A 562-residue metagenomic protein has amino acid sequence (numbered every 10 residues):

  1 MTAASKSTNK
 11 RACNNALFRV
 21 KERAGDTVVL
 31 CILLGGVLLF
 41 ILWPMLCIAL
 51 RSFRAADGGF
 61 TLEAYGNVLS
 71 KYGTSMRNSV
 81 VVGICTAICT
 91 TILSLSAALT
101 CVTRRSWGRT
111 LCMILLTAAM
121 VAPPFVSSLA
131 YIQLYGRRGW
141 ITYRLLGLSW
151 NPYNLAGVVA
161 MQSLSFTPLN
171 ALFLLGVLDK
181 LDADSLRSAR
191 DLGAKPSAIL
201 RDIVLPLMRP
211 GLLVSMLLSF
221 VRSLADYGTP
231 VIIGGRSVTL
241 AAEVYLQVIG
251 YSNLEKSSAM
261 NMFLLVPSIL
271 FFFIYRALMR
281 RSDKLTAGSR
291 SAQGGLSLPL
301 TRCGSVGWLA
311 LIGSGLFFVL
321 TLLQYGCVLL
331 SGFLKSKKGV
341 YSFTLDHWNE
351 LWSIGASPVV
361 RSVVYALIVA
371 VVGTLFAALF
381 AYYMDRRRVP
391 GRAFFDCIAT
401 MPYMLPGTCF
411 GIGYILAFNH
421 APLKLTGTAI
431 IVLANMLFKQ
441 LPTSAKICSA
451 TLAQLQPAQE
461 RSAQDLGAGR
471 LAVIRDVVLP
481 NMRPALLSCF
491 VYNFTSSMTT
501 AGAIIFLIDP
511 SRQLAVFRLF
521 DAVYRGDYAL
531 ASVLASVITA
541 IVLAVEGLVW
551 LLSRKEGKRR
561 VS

Functional and structural regions predicted by a protein language model:
M1-I32, R276-L316, P390, L548-S562: Transmembrane alpha-helical segments of polytopic membrane transport and secretion proteins
A16-L17, F60-L69, F343-W352: A short amphipathic helical element positioned immediately N-terminal to and/or at the very start of a transmembrane
G25-A56, V68-D179, L207-G228, A259-R276 (+5 more regions): Membrane-water interface segments at the C-terminal ends of transmembrane alpha-helices in multi-pass inner-membrane
A189-R190, A463: The alpha-helix within a helix-turn-helix
L192-A194, P206, L466-A468, P480: Glycine/proline-centered hinge or cleavage motifs at structural transition points of membrane proteins
K195, D283-L300, K337-L351: Juxtamembrane inter-helical linkers in multi-pass membrane proteins
Y227-S252, S336-V340, A501-Y528, V561-S562: Glycine-rich helix-loop "coupling/hinge" segments at transmembrane-helix boundaries in multipass transporters
